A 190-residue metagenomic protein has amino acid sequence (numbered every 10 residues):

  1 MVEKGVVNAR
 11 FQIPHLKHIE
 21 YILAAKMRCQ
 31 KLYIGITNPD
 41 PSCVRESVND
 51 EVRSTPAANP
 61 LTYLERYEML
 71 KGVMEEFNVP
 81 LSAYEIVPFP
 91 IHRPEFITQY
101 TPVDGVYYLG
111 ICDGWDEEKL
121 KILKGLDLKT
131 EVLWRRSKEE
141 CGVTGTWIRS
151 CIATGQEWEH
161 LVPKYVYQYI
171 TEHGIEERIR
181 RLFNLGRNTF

Functional and structural regions predicted by a protein language model:
M1-F190: Nucleotidyltransferase catalytic core that binds NTPs
